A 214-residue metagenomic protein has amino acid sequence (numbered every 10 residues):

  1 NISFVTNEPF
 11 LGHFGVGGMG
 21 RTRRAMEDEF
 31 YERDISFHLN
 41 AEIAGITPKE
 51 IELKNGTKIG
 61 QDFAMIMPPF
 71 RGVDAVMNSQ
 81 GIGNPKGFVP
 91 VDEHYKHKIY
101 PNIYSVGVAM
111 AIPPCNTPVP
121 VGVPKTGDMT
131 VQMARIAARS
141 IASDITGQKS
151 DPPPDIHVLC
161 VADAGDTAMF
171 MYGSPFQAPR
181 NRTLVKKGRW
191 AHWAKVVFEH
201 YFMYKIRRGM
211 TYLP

Functional and structural regions predicted by a protein language model:
N1-P90: A Rossmann-like FAD-binding core segment of flavoenzymes
P9-G17, E42-I43, L159, H200-P214: N-terminal FAD-binding dinucleotide-binding subdomain shared by FAD-dependent oxidases/monooxygenases
L11, I112, A168: Flexible, glycine-rich phosphate/dinucleotide-binding loops and adjacent beta-alpha linkers at cofactor/substrate
F37-H38, I103-S105, V161: Conserved beta-strand scaffold positions in the cores of enzyme catalytic domains, especially in NTP/NDP-utilizing
K58-F63, M67-V131: FAD-site-proximal beta/loop scaffold in flavoenzymes
D128-D155: Internal hydrophobic alpha-helix adjacent to the cofactor/substrate pocket in enzyme cavities
P152-M171: Flavin (FAD/FMN) cofactor-binding core of flavoprotein oxidoreductases
F170-P214: C-terminal auxiliary extensions adjacent to catalytic cores
